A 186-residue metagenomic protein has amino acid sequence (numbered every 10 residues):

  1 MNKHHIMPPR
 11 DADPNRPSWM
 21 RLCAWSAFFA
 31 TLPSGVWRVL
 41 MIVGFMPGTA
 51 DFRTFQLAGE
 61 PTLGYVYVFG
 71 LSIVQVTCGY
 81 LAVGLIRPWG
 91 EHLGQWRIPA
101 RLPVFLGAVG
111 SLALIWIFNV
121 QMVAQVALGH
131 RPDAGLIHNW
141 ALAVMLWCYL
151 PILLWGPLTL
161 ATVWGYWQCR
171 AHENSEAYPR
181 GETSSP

Functional and structural regions predicted by a protein language model:
N2, I73-L81, W147-V163: Hydrophobic cores of alpha-helical transmembrane segments in multi-pass inner/ER membrane proteins, independent
H5, P9, R16, I86-G94 (+1 more regions): Cytosolic juxtamembrane helix at the C-terminal end of the final transmembrane segment
P14-L32, A100-G110: Alpha-helical transmembrane segments and their helix-start/interface "positive-inside/aromatic belt" motifs in integral
P33-F45, L112-L128: C-terminal TM-helix exit segments that contain a strictly Trp-centered aromatic cap at the helix terminus
G48-G64, A134-I137: Perimembrane loop-to-helix junctions flanking transmembrane segments
T49, G79-R97: Membrane-helix interface/capping segments
G59-V76: Interfacial helix-start motif at the membrane-water boundary
A100-L106, G135-W155: Individual transmembrane alpha-helices with interfacial aromatic-anchor signatures
